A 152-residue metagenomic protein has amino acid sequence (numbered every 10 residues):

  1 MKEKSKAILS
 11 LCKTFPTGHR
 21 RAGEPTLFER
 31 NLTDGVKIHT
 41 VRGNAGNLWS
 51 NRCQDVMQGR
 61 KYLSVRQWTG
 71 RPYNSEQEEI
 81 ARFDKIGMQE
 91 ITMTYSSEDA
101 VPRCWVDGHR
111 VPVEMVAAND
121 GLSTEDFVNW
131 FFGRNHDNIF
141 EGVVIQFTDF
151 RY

Functional and structural regions predicted by a protein language model:
M1-Y152: Glycine-rich, low-complexity intrinsically disordered segments
